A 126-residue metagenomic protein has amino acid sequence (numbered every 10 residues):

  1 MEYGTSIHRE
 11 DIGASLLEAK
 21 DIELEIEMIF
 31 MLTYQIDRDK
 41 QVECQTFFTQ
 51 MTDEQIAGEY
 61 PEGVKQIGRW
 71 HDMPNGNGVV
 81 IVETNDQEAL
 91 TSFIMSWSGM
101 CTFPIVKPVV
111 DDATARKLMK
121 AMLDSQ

Functional and structural regions predicted by a protein language model:
H8, G13-Y60, K65-G76, N85-E88 (+2 more regions): Short S/T/G/P-rich N-terminal loop/turn motif that feeds into the first structured element of a domain
I81-E83: Short hydrophobic/aromatic beta-strand micro-patches that form the beta-sheet surface supporting nucleotide- or nucleic
N85, S98-G99: Short conserved AdoMet
S92-S98: Short amphipathic alpha-helices in soluble, non-transmembrane regions that often serve as interface/regulatory elements
C101-D111: Conserved short beta-strand edge segments in small beta-sheet-based binding/regulatory domains
